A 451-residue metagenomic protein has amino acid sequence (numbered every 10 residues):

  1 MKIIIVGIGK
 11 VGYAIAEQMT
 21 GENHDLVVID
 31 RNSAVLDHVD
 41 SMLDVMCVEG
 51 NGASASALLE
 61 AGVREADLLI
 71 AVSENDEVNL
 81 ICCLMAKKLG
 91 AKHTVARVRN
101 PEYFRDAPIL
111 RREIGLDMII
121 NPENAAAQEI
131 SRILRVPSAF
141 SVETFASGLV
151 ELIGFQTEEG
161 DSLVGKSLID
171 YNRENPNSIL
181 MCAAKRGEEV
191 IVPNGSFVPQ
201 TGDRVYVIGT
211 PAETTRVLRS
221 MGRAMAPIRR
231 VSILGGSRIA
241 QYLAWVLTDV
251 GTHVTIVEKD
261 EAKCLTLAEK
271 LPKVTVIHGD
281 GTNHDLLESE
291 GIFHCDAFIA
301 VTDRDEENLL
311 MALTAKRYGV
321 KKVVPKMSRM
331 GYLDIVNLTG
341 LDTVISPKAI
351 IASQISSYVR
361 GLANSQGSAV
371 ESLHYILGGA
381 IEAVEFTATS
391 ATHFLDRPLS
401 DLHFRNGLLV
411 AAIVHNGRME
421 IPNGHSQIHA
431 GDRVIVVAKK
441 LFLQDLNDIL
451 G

Functional and structural regions predicted by a protein language model:
M1-G451: Cytosolic regulatory regions of ion transport systems
